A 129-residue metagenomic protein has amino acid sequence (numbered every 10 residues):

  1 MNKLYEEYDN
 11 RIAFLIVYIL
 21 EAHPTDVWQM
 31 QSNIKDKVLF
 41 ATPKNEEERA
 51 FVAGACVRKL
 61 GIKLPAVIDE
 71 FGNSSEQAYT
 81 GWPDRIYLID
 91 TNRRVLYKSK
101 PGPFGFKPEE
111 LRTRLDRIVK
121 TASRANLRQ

Functional and structural regions predicted by a protein language model:
M1-L60: Structural microenvironment flanking redox-active thiols in thiol-disulfide oxidoreductases
D9-A13, G61-P65, P83-D84, T91: Loop/turn elements at helix/coil->beta-strand transitions in domains of secreted/extracellular proteins
V17, V67-D69: Conserved beta-strand termini and adjacent loop/short-helix elements that scaffold enzyme active sites in alpha/beta
P43-K44, L64, F71-G72: Gly/Pro-rich cap/lid or specificity-loop segments adjacent to the active site
E70-Q129: Thiol-/selenol-based redox modules, centered on thioredoxin-like and closely related oxidoreductase domains
